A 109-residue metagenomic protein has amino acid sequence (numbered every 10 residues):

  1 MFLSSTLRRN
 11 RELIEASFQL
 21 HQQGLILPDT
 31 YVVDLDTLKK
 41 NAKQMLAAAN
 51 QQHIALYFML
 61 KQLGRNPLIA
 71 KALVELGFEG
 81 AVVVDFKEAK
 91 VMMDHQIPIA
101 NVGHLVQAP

Functional and structural regions predicted by a protein language model:
M1-A16: N-terminal basic/disordered segments at the start of proteins
R9-N10, H21, Q44-M45, L63-G64: Short, flexible segments with low predicted structural confidence
L13-V33: Generic N-terminal amphipathic, Lys/Arg-enriched alpha-helix
T30-T37, H104-Q107: Catalytic cores of large soluble enzymes that bind and process phosphate-bearing ligands
L35, K39-L46, A70, A89: Generic structural signal for well-ordered alpha-helices, preferentially at hydrophobic/aromatic core positions
A55-P109: Active-site-proximal beta-alpha core segment in soluble small-molecule metabolic enzymes
